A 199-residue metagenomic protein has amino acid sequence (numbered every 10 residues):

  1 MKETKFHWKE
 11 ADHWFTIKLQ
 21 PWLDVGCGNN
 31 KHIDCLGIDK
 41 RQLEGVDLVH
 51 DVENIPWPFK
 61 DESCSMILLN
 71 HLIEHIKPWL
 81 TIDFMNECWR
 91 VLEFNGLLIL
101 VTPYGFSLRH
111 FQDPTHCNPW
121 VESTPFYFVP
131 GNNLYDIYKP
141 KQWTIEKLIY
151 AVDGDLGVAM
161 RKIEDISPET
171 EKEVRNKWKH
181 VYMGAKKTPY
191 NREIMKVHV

Functional and structural regions predicted by a protein language model:
K2-Q20: Conserved alpha-helix/loop element of class I SAM-dependent methyltransferases that forms part of the SAM/SAH-binding
W8-K9, L68, G131-N132: Hydrophobic, well-ordered secondary-structure scaffolds
K9-E10, C27-G28, F111, T124: A broad, low-specificity signal for short, low-complexity segments enriched in glycine/proline and polar/charged
Q20-F106: Conserved SAM-binding loop
W79-D83, E87-V199: S-adenosyl-L-methionine-dependent methyltransferase catalytic module, highlighting the catalytic core
